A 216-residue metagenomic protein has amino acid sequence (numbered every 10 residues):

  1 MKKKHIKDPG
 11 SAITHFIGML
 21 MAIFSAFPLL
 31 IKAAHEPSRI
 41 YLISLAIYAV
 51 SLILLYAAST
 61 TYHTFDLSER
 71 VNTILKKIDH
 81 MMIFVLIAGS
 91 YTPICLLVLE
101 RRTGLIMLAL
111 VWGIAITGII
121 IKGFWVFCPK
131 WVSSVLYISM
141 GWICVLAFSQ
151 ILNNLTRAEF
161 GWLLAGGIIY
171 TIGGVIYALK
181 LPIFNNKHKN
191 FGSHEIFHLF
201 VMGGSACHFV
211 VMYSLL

Functional and structural regions predicted by a protein language model:
M1-L216: Multi-pass alpha-helical transmembrane bundles in non-GPCR membrane proteins that perform intramembrane catalysis
